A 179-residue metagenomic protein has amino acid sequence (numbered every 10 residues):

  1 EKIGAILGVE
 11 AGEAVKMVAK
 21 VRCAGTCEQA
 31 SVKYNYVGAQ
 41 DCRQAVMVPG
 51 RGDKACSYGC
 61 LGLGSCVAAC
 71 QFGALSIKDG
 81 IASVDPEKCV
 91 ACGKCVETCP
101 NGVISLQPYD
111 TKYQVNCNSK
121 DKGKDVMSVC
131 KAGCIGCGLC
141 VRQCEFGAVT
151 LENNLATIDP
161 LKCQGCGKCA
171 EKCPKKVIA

Functional and structural regions predicted by a protein language model:
E1-Q143, G147-T150, A170-K172, K176-A179: Ferredoxin-type iron-sulfur electron-transfer modules and their immediate structural context
A82, L155-A156: Hydrophobic residues embedded in beta-strands of well-ordered beta-sheets
